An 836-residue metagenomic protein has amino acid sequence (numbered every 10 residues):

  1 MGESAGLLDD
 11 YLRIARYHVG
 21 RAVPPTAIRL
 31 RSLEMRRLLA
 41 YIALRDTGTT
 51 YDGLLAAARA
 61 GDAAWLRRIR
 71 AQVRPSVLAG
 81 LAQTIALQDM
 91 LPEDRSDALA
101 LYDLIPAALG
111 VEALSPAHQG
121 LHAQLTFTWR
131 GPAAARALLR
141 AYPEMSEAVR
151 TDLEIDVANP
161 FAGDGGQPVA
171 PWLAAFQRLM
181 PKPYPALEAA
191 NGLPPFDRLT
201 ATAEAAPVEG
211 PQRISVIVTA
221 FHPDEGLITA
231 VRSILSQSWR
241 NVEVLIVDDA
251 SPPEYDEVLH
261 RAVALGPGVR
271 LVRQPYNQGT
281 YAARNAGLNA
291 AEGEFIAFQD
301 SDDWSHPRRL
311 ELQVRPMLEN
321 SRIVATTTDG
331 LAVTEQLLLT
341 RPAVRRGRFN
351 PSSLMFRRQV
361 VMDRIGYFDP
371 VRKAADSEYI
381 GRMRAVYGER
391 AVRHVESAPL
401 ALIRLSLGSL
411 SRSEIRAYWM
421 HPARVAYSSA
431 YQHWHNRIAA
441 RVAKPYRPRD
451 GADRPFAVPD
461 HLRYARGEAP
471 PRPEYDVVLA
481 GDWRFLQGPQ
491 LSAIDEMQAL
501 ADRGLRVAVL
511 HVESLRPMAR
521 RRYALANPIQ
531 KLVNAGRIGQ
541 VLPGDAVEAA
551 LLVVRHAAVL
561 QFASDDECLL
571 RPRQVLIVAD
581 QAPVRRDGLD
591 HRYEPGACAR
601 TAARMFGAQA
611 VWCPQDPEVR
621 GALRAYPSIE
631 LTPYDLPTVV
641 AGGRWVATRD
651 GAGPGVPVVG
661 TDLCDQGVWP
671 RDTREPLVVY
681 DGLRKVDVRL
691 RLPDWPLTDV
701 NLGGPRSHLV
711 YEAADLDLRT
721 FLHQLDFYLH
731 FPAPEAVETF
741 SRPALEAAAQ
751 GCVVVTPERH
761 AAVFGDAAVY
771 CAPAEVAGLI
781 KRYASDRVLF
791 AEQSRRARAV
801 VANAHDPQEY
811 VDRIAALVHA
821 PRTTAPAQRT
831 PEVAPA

Functional and structural regions predicted by a protein language model:
M1-A117, H122, T128-P211, I415-L479 (+5 more regions): Non-catalytic membrane-proximal stalk/linker segments that position and tether the catalytic domains
V77-L81, D103-L109, S115, Q119 (+5 more regions): Extended catalytic core of nucleotide-activated donor transferases of GT-like folds
D164, L179-L462, A748-Q750, P757-E758: Nucleotide-sugar donor-binding/catalytic module of glycosyltransferases that assemble extracellular/cell-envelope
E294, H723-T739, C752: Acidic donor-binding loop of glycosyltransferase active sites
R463, F485, L491-R503, Y593-R600 (+1 more regions): Conserved catalytic-core segment of nucleotide-activated headgroup transferases in glycan assembly
L729-L745, P757-D766: Nucleotide-sugar-dependent
A762-K781: Change "using UDP/GDP/dTDP sugars" to "using nucleotide sugars
A784-V818: A charged, aromatic-enriched C-terminal amphipathic alpha-helix characteristic of glycosyltransferases across folds
